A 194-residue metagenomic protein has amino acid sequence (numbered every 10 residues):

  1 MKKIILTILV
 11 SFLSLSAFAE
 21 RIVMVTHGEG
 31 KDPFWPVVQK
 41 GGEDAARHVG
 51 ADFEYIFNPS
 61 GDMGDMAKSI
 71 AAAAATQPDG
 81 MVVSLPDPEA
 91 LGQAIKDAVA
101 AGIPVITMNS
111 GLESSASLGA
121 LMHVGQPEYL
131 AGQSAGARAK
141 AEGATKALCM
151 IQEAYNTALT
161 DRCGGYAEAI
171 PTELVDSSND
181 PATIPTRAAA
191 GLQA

Functional and structural regions predicted by a protein language model:
I4-L13: Sec-dependent N-terminal signal peptides
S14-A194: A residue-level marker of the well-folded mature domains of exported/periplasmic proteins
